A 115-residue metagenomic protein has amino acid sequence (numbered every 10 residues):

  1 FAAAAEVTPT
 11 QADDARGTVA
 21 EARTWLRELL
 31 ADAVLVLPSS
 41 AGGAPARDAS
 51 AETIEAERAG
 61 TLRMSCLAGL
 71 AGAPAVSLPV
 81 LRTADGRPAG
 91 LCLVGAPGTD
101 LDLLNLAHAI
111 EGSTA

Functional and structural regions predicted by a protein language model:
F1-L70: Serine-dependent amide/ester hydrolase catalytic core
D13, L70-A115: Structural helix-boundary/capping segments
